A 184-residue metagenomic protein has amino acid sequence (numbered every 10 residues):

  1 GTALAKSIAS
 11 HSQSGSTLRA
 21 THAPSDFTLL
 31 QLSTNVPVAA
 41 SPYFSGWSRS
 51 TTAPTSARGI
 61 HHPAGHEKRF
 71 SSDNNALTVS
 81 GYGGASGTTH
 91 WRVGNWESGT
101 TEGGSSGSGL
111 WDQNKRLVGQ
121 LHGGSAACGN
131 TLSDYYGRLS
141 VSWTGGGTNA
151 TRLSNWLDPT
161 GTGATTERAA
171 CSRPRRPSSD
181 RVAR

Functional and structural regions predicted by a protein language model:
G1-G94: Serine endopeptidase catalytic core focused on the charge-relay Asp
S10-H11, P37-S41, K68-N155: Active-site region of chymotrypsin-like
L30, G59, Q120, A183-R184: Generic low-polarity alpha-helical segments
A57, G107, C128, D180-R184: Intrinsic structural disorder
Y135-R184: A recurrent domain-boundary module in secreted/ectodomain proteins
